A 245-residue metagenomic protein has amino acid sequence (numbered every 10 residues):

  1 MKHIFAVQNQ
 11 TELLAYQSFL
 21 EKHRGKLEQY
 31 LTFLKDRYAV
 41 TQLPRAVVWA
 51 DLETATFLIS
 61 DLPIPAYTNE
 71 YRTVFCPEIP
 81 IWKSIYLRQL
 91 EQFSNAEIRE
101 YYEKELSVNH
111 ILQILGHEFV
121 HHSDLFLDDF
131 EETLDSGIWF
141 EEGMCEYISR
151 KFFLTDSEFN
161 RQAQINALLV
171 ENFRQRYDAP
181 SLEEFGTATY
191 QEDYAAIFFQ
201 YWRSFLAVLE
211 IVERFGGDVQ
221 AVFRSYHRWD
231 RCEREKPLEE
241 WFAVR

Functional and structural regions predicted by a protein language model:
K2-S18: Acidic/histidine-rich, surface-exposed loop or edge segments in extracytoplasmic proteins
H23-F93, E100-N109: Auxiliary, metal-adjacent structural segments of Zn-dependent hydrolase domains
A39, D124-D128, I148-E158, V212 (+1 more regions): Hydrophobic/aromatic-lined pockets within catalytic cores
S94-L115, F130-S136: Short pre-active-site segment immediately N-terminal to the catalytic Zn-binding motif
L112-F119, N172-E183: A structural motif
Q113-F126, E146: Active-site recognition of the HExxH zinc-binding catalytic motif
D135-R174: Post-HExxH zinc-binding segment in Zn-dependent metallohydrolases
Y177-R245: Pan-zinc metallopeptidase signature
